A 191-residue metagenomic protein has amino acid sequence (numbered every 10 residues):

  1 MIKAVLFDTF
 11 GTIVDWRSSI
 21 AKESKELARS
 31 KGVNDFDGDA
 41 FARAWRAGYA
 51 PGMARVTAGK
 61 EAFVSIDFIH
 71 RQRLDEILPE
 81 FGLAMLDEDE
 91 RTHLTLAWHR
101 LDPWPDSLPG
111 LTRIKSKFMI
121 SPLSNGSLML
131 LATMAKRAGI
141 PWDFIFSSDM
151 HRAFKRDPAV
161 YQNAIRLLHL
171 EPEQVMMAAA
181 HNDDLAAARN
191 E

Functional and structural regions predicted by a protein language model:
I2, P141-W142, P172: Core-facing hydrophobic residues within beta-strands of well-ordered domains
I2-P105: N-terminal helical cap/lid subdomain that shapes the substrate entry/recognition surface in HAD-like hydrolases
F41-A42, P141-R152: A short, structured active-site edge motif that brings together acidic residues
E88-R137, I145-S148: Substrate-recognition element of Asp-dependent hydrolases with the DxDx(T/V) motif
A153-L185: Conserved Lys-Pro-Asp/Glu-containing loop-to-beta segment of HAD-superfamily phosphomonoesterases, centered on
